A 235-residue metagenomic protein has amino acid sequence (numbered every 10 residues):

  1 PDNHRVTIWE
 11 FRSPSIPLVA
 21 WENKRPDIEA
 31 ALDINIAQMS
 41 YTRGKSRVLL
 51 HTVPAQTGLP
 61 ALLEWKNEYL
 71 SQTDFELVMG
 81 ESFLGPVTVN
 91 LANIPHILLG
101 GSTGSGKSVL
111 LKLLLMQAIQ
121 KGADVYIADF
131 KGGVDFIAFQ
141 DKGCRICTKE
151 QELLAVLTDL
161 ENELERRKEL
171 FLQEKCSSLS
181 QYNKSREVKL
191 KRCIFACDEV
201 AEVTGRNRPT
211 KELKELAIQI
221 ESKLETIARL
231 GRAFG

Functional and structural regions predicted by a protein language model:
P1, K175-L179: Short secondary-structure junction/hinge motifs that connect adjacent elements
P1-P86: N-terminal "pre-motor" subdomain/linker immediately upstream of P-loop NTPase catalytic cores
K66-C176, L190-G235: P-loop NTPase catalytic phosphate-binding loop
L179-V188: Conserved alpha-helical scaffold flanking the Walker A/P-loop in AAA+ ATPase domains
